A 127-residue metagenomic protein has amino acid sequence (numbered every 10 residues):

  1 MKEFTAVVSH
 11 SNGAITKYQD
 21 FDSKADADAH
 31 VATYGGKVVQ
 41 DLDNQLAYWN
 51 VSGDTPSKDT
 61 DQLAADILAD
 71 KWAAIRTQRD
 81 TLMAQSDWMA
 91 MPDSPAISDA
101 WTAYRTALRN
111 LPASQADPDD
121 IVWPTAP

Functional and structural regions predicted by a protein language model:
M1-P127: A preference for well-ordered globular domain cores that mediate specific macromolecular interactions or catalysis
